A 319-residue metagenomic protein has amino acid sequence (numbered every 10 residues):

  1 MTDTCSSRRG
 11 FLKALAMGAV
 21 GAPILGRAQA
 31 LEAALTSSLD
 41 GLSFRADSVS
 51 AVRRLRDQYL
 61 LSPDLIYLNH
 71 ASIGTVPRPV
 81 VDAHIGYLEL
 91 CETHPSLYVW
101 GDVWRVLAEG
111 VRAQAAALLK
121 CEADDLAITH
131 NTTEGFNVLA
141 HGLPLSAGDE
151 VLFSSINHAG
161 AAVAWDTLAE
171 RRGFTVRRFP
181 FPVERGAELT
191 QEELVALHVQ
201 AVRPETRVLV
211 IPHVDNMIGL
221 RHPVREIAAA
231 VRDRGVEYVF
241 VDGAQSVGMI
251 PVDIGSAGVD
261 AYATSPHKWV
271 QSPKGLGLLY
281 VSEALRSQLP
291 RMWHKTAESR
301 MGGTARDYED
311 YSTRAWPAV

Functional and structural regions predicted by a protein language model:
T2, S7-V319: Pyridoxal 5′-phosphate
